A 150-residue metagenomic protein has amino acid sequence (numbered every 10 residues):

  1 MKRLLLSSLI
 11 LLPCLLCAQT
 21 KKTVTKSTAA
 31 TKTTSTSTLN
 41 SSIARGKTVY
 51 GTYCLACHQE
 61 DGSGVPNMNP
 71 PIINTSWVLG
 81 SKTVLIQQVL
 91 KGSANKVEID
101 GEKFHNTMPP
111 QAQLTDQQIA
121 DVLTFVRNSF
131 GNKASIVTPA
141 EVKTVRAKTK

Functional and structural regions predicted by a protein language model:
M1-K26: Bacterial Sec-dependent N-terminal signal peptides
Q19, T149-K150: Short, solvent-exposed mixed-charge patches
K22-V49, V145: Electrostatic cytochrome c docking/interface patches
L39-V65, G80-K91: Sequence/structural segment immediately N-terminal to covalent heme-attachment motifs in c-type and related
P66-I73, A94-T149: Axial heme c-ligation environment in periplasmic c-type cytochrome domains
T75-W77: Short, contiguous acidic/charged loop-to-helix segments that flank catalytic cores in large enzymes
